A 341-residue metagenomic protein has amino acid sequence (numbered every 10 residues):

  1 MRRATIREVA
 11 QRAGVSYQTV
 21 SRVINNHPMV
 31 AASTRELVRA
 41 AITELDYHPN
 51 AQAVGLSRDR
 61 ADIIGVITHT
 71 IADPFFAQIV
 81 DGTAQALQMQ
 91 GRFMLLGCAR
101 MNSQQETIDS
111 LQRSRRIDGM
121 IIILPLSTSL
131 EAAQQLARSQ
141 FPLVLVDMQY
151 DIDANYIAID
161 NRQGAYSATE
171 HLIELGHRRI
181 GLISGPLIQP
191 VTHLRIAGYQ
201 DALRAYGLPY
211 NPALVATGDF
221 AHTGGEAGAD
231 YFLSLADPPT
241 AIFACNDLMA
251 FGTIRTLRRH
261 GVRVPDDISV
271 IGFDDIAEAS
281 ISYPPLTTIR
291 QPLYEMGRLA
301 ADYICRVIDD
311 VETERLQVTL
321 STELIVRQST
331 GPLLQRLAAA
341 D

Functional and structural regions predicted by a protein language model:
M1, D62-E170, E174, S234 (+1 more regions): Alpha-helical recognition/docking segments in bacterial nutrient-uptake and carbohydrate-utilization systems
M1-A61, A340: N-terminal helix-turn-helix DNA-binding module of bacterial transcription factors
Y17-S21, L56-A72, G119, H171 (+1 more regions): Short beta-strand segments enriched in small/hydrophobic residues
S33, A51, H69-Q78, L96-Q105 (+7 more regions): Hinge/beta->alpha junction and helix N-cap segments in small-molecule ligand-binding domains
H48, Q88-F93, P142, R178-R179 (+2 more regions): Residue-level detector of anion-binding/catalytic polar loops
A61, I117, H177, D237-P239 (+1 more regions): Short, high-confidence coil segments that cap the C-terminus of an alpha-helix and link into the following beta-strand
D230-D341: Flexible loop/turn connectors
